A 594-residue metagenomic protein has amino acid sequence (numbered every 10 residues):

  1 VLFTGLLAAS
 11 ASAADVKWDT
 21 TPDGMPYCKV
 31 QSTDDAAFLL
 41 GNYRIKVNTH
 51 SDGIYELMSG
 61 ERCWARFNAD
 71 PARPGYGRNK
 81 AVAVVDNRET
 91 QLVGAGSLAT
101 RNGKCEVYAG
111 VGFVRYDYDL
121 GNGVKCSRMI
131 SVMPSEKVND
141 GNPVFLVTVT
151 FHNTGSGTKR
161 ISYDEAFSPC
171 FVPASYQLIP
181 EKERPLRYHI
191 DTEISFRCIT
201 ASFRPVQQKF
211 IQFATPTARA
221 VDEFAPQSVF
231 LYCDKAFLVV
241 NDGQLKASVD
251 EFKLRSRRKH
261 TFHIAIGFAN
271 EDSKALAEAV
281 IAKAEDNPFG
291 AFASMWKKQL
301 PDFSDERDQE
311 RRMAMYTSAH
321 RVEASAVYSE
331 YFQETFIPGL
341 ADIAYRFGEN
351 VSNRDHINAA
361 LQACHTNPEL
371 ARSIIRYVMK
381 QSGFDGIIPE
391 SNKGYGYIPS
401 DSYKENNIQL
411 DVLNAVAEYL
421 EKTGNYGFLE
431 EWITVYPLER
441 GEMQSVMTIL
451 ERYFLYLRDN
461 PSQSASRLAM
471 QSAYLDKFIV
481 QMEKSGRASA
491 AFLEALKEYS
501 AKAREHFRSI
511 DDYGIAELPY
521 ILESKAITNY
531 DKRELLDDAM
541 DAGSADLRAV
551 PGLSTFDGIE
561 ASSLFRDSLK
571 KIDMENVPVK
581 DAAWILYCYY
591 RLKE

Functional and structural regions predicted by a protein language model:
V1-A8: Bacterial N-terminal signal peptides
A13-R354, E369, E418: Anionic coordination/interaction segments
K125, G290, S294, K298-E306 (+3 more regions): Long, charged, mostly alpha-helical binding arms that flank functional sites
H152, G157-R160, K422-P437, K477-A495: Inter-helical turn/loop segments and adjacent helix faces that build the functional surface of alpha-helical bundle
V322-E330, N367-P389, L420-E421, P437-S462 (+4 more regions): Long, well-ordered core segments of solenoidal/helical folds
T335-F347, I388-I408, Y436-Q444, D459-S466 (+2 more regions): Carbohydrate-binding/catalytic loop surfaces
E349-P461, L468, V579-E594: Aromatic-rich carbohydrate-recognition surfaces in CAZymes
S352-N367, L468-A469, A473-D476, V480 (+2 more regions): Active-site core of glycosidic bond-cleaving carbohydrate-active enzymes
